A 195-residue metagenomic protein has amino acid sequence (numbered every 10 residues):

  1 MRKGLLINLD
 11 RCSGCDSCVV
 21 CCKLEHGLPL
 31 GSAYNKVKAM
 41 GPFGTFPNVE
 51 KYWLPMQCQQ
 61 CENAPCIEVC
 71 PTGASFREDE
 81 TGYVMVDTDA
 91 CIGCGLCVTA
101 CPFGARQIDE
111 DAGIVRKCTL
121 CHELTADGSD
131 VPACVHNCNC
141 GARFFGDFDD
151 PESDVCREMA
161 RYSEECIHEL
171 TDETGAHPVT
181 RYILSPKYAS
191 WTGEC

Functional and structural regions predicted by a protein language model:
M1-C195: Non-ligating segments of multi-cofactor redox enzymes
